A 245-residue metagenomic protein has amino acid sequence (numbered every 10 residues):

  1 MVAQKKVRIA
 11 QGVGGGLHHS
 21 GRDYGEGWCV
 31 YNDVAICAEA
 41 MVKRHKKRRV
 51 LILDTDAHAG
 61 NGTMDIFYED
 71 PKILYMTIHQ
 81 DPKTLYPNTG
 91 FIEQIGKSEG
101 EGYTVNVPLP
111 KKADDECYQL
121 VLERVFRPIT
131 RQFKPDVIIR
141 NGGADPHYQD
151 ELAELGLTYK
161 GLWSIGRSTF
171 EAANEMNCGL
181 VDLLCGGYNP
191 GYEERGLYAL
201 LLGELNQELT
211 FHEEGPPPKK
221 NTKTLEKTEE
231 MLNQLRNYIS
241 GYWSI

Functional and structural regions predicted by a protein language model:
M1-I245: A general "terminal functional-core" signal
